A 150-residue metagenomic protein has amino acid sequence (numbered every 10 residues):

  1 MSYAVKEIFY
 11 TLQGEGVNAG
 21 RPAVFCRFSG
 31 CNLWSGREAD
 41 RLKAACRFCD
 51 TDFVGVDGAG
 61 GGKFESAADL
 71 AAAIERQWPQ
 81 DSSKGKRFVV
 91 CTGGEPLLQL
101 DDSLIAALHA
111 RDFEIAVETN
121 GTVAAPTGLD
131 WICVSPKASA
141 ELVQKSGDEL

Functional and structural regions predicted by a protein language model:
S2-E15, G20: Auxiliary Fe-S-binding modules of radical SAM enzymes
Y3-K6, P22, L33-L129: Conserved Radical SAM active-site core
G16, R27-E38: Short, intrinsically disordered, charge-biased short linear motifs at domain edges
C26, E95, V117, S135 (+1 more regions): Conserved, mostly hydrophobic/aromatic
C31, A138-S139: Short glycine-rich anion-binding loops that position phosphate/pyrophosphate groups of nucleotides and phosphorylated
Q80-D81, G147-E149: Conserved C-terminal portion of the radical SAM core fold that forms the substrate/S-adenosylmethionine-binding
V89, I132, L150: Receiver (REC) domain switch-region micro-motif
V123-D130, E141-G147: Short loop/helix-cap segments at secondary-structure boundaries that form the rim of catalytic
